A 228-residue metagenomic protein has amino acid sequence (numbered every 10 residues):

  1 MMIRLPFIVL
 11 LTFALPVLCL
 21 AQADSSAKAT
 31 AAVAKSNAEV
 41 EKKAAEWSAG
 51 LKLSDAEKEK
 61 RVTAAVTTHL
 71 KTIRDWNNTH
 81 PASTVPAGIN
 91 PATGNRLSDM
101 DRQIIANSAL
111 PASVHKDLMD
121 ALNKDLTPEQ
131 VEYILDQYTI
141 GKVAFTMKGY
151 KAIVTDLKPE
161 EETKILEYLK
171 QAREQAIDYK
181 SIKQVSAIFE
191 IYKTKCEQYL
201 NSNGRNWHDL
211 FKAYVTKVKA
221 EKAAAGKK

Functional and structural regions predicted by a protein language model:
M1-T30: Bacterial Sec-dependent N-terminal signal peptides
Q22-K228: Charge-rich (acidic/polar
